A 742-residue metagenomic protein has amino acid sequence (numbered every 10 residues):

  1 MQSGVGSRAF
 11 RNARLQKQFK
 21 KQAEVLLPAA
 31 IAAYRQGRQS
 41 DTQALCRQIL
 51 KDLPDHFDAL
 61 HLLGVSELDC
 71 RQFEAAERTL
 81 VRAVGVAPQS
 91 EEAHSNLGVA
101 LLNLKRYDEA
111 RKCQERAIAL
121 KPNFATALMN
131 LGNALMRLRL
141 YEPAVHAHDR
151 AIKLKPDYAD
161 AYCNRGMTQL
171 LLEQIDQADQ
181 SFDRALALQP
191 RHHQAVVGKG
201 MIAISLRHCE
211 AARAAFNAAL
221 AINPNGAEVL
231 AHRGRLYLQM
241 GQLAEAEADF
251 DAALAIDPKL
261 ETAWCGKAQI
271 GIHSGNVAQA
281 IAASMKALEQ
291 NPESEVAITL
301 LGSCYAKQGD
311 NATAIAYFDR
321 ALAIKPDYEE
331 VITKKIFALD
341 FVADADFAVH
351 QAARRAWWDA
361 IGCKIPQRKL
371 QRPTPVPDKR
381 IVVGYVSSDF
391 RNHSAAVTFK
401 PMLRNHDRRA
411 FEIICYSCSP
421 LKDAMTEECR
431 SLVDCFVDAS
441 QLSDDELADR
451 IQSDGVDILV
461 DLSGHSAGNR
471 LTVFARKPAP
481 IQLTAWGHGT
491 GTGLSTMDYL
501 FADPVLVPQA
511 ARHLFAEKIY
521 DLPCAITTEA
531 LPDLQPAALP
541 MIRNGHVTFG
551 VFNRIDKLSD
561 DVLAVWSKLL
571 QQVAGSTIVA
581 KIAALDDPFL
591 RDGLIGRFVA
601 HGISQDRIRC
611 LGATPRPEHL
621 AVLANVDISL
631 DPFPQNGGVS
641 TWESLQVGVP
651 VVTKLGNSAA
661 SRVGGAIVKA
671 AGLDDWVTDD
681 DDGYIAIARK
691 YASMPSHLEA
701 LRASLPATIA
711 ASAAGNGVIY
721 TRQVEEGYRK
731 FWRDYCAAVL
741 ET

Functional and structural regions predicted by a protein language model:
M1-H546, D560, A564, G596-I603 (+7 more regions): Alpha-helical solenoid repeat scaffolds of the TPR/TPR-like class and their adjacent stem/linker regions that mediate
V386, F552-N553, K581, L611: Short hydrophobic "strand-cap" motifs at the C-terminus of beta-strands
E412, G575-T577: Residues at the starts of beta-strands that form the adenosine-phosphate
S417-L421, I578-D592: Glycosyltransferase donor-sugar binding loop
G550-D561: Substrate-binding clefts and catalytic carboxylate motifs of secreted carbohydrate-active enzymes
V565-Q572: Hinge/capping helix and adjacent helix->loop/strand transition within the periplasmic-binding protein
L645-Q646, K669: Short alpha-helix at the nucleotide-sugar/activated-sugar donor binding site of glycosyltransferases and closely
S661-G672: Short acidic/histidine- and often glycine-rich active-site loop of Leloir-type glycosyltransferases that engages
